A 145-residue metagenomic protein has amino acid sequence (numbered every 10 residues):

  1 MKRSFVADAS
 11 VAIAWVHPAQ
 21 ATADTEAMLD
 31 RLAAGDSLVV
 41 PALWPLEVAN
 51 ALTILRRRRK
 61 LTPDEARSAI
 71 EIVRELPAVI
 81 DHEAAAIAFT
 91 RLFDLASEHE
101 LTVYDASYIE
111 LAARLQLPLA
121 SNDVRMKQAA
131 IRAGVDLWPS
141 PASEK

Functional and structural regions predicted by a protein language model:
M1-L43, L55, R59-R67, A133: Short, well-structured N-terminal submotif of metal-dependent ribonuclease cores
K2-S4, I109-K145: Acidic, PIN/NYN-like endoribonuclease modules and their adjacent C-terminal/linker elements
A7, V40, V103, A120-S121: Short beta-strand scaffold positions
V11, W44, I87, Y108 (+1 more regions): Alpha-helix capping/helix-boundary segments
L32-G35, L55-R58, L76-I80, L95-H99 (+2 more regions): Alpha-helix C-capping/helix-to-loop hinge sites
A42-P45, E65-E98: Acidic catalytic patch
A51-L52: Glycine-rich, small/polar surface segments that engage phosphate groups of diverse ligands
